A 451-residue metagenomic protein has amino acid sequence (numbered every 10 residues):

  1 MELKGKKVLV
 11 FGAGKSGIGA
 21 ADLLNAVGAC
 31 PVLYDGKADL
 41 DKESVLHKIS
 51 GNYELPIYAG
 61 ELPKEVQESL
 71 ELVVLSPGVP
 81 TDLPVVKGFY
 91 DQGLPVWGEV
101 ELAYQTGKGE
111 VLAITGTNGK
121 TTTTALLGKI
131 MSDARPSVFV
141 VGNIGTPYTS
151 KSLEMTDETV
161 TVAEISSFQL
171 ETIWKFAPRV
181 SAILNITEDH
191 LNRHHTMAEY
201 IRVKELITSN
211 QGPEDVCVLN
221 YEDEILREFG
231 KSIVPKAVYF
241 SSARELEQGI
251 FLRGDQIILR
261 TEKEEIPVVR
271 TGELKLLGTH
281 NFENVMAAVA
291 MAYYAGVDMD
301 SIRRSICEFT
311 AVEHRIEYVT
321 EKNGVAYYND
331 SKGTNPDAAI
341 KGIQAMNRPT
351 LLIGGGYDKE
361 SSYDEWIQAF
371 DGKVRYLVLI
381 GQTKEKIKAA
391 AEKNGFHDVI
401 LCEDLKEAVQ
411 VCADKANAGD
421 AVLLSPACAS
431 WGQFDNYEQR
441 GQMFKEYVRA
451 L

Functional and structural regions predicted by a protein language model:
M1-K6, F11-A113, A134, C307 (+2 more regions): Short, basic phosphate-binding NTP loop
E2-K7, G17-V27, S137, T271-V374: Nucleotide phosphate-binding/pyrophosphate-handling subdomain across enzymes that bind or process nucleotide phosphates
K7, L23-A26, H47, K64-E68 (+5 more regions): Phosphate-binding loop of NTP-binding sites
G12, L24, V73, I114 (+12 more regions): Residue-level signal for inorganic ion chemistry
C30-K37, C217-Y221, I353-G354, K373-Q382: Short internal beta-strands
P31-D35, F139-V140, V162, Y239 (+1 more regions): Short beta-strand "acidic-cap" motif of Rossmann-like dinucleotide-binding folds
V45-K48, L55, D364-D420: C-terminal helical cap/extension that packs against the catalytic core of soluble nucleotide-cofactor enzymes
G60-E61, W97-E101, V234-L252, R303-C307 (+2 more regions): Beta-strand->loop->alpha-helix junctions that form or flank phosphate-binding loops in nucleotide-handling enzymes
